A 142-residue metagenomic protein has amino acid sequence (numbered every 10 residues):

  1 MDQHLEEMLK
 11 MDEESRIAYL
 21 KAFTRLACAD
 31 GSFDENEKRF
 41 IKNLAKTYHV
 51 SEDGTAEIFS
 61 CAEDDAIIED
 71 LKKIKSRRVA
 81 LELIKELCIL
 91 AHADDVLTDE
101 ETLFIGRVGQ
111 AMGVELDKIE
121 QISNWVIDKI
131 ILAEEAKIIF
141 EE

Functional and structural regions predicted by a protein language model:
M1-A27, D34-E142: Small-residue-enriched hydrophobic alpha-helices in membranes
